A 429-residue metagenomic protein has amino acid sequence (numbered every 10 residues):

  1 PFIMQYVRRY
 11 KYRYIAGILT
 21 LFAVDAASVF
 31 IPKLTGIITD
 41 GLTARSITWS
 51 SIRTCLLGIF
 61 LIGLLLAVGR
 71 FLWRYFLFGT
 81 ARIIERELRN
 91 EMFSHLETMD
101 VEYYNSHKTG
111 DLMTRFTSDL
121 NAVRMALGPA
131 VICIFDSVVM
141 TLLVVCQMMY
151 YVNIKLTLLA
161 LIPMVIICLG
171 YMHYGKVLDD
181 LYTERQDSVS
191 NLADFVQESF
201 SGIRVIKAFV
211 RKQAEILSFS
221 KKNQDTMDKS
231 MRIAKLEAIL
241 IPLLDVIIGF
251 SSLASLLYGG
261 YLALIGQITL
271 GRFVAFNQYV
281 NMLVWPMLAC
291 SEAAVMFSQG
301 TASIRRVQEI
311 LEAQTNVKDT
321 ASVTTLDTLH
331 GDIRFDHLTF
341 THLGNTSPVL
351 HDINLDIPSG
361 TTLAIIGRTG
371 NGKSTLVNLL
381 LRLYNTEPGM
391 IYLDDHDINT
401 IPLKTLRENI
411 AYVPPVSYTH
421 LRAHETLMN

Functional and structural regions predicted by a protein language model:
R8-K11, V101-E102, S118-L127, V131 (+9 more regions): An intracellular "coupling" helix at the cytosolic face of ABC transporter transmembrane type-1 domains
Y12, I62-A81, G128, I132-V139 (+5 more regions): Alpha-helical transmembrane segments of multi-pass membrane proteins
Y14-G69, Y150-K155, G266-L270: Transmembrane helix-loop-helix hairpins at lipid-water interfaces of multipass membrane proteins, especially the type-1
L19, A27, I31, L57 (+4 more regions): Hydrophobic alpha-helical transmembrane segments of ABC transporter permease domains
L19-T20, A27-G36, D40, I62-T109 (+12 more regions): Juxtamembrane helix-loop junctions of ABC transporter transmembrane domains
A44-T48, Q147-I162, R232, L236-R305 (+1 more regions): Helix-loop-helix
D319-T320, L326-R422: ABC-type nucleotide-binding domain
H420, L427-N429: Single conserved hydrophobic/aromatic residue that forms the stacking wall/gate of nucleotide- or nucleobase-binding
